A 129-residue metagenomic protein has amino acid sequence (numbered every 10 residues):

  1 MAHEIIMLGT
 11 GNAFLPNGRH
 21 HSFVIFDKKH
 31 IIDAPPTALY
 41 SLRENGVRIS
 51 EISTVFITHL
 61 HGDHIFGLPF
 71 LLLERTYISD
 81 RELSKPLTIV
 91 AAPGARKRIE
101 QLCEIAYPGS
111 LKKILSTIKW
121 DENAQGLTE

Functional and structural regions predicted by a protein language model:
M1-I6, I25-D27, E51-F56, T88-V90 (+1 more regions): Solvent-exposed, well-ordered amphipathic alpha-helical segments that flank/support binding or catalytic loops
M1-N45, P86: Conserved beta-strand hairpin/beta-sheet module of binuclear metal-dependent hydrolase folds, prominently
A2, P86-E129: Metallo-beta-lactamase
N17-G18, I65, L83, I114: Non-catalytic, surface-exposed connector residues within folded enzymatic/regulatory domains
V24, S50, A106-P108: Short, hinge-like loop/turn segments at secondary-structure boundaries
K28-K29, T76, G94: Short loop segments at secondary-structure junctions
A34, L60, P93-G94: Short beta->alpha hinge that forms the Motif I/post-I loop of the SAM-binding pocket
L39-V90: Active-site metal-binding motif and surrounding structural segment of the metallo-beta-lactamase
